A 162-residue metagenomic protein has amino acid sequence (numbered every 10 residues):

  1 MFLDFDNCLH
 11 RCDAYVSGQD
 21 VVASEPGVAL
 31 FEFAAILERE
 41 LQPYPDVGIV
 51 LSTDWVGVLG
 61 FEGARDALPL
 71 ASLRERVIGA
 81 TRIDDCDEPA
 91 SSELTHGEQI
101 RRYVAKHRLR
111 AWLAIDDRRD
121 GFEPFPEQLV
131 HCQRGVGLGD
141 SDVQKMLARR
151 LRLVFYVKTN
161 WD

Functional and structural regions predicted by a protein language model:
M1-P43: Active-site neighborhood of HAD-like aspartate-dependent phosphohydrolases
L3, S52-V58, I115-D117: Short His-Asn-centered micro-motif
L9, G57-L59, D120-F122: Short, active-site-adjacent cap segments at secondary-structure transitions
V28, V56-F61, P89-A90: Acidic-and-aromatic substrate-binding clefts and catalytic sites of carbohydrate-active enzymes
F31, V58, D140: Loop/helix-junction capping segments adjacent to catalytic residues or to phosphate/diphosphate-binding pockets
Y44-A64: Substrate-recognition element of Asp-dependent hydrolases with the DxDx(T/V) motif
E62, D66-D162: C-terminal cap/substrate-recognition subdomain and adjoining C-terminal extension of metal-dependent phosphatase-like
